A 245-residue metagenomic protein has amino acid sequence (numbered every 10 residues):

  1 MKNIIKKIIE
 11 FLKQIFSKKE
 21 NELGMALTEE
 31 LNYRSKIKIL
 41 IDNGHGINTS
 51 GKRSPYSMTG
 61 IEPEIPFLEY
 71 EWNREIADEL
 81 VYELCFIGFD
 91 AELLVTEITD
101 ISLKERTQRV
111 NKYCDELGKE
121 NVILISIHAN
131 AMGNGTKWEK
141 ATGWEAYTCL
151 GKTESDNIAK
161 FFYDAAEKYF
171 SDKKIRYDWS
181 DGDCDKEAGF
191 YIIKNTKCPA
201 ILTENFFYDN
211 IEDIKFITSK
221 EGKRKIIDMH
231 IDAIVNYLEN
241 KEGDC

Functional and structural regions predicted by a protein language model:
M1-E20: Short, low-complexity, charged amphipathic interaction modules
K19-R109, G133-N134, K140-T142: Active-site histidine-acidic residue metal-binding/catalytic motifs, centered on HxH/HExxH-like signatures
K36-I37, F86-A91, L117-L124, D172 (+1 more regions): Loop/turn elements at helix/coil->beta-strand transitions in domains of secreted/extracellular proteins
I39-D42, S126, G133, D178-C245: Active-site-adjacent mobile loop/cap segments within catalytic or ligand-binding domains
H45-N48, T96-I101, A129-G135, G151-E154 (+2 more regions): Solvent-exposed loop/turn segments at secondary-structure junctions within structured extracellular/periplasmic domains
R74-V81, K104-T107, D156-Y163, F190 (+3 more regions): Extracytoplasmic/secreted envelope proteins and their assembly/folding machinery, especially bacterial periplasmic
K104-E120, F190-N195: Mature extracellular/periplasmic domains of secretome proteins
S155-D183: Active-site-adjacent substrate-binding region of metalloamidase/peptidase-like peptide-processing proteins
